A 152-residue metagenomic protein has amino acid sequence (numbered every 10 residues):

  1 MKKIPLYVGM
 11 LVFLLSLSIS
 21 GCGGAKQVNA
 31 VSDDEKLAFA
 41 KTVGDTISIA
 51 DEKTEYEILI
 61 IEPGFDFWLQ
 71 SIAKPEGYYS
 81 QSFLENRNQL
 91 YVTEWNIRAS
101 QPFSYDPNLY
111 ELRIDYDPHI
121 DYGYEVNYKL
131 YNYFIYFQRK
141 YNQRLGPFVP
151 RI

Functional and structural regions predicted by a protein language model:
M1-G9: Bacterial N-terminal signal peptides that target proteins for export
S18-G21: C-terminal motif of bacterial Sec signal peptides marking the signal peptidase cleavage site
G23-K26: Bacterial signal peptide processing site
V31-A50: Post-signal peptide N-terminal segment of mature Sec-exported envelope proteins
D51-F67: Acidic, low-complexity proline/glycine-rich segments
F67-Q81: Acidic/histidine-rich, surface-exposed loop or edge segments in extracytoplasmic proteins
E85, Q89, T93-I97: Solvent-exposed, polar/charged alpha-helical surfaces in well-ordered, non-transmembrane soluble domains, broadly
R98, P102-I152: Compact alpha-helical subdomains of small soluble proteins
